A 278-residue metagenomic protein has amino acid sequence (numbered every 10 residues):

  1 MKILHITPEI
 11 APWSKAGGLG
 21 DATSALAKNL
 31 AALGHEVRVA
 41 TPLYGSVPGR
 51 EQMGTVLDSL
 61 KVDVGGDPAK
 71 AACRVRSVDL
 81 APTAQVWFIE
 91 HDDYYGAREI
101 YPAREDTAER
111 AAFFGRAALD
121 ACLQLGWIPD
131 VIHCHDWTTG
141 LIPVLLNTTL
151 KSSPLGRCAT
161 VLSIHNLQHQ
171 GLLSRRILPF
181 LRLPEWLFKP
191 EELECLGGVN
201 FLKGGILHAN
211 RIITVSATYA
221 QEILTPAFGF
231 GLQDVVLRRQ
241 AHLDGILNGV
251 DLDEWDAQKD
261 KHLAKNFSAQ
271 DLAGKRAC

Functional and structural regions predicted by a protein language model:
M1-C278: Catalytic cores of nucleotide-sugar-dependent glycosyltransferases that transfer UDP/GDP/TDP-activated
